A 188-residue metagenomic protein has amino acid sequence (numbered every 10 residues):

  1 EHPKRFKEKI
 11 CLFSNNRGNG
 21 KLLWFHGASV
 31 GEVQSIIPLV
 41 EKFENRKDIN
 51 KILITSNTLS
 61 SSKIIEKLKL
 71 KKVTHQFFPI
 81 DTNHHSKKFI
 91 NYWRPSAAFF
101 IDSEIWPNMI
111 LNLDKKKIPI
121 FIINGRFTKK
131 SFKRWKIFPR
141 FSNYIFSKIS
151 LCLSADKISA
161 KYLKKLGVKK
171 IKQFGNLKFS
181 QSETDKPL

Functional and structural regions predicted by a protein language model:
E1-L188: Active-site and donor-binding regions of nucleotide-sugar-utilizing enzymes
